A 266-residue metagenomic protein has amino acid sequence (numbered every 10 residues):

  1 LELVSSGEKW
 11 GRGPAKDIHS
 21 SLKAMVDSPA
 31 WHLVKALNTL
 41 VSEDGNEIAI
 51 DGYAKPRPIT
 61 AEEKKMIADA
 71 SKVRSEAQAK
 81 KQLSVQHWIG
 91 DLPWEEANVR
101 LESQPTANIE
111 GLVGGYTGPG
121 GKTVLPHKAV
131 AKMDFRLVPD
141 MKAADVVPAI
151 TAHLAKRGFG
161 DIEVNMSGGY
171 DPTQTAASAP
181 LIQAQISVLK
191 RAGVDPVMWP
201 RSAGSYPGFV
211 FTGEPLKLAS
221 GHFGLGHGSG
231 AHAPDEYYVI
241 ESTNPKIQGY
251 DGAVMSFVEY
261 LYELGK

Functional and structural regions predicted by a protein language model:
L1, S6-L112, M141-D161: Acidic-enriched catalytic cores of C-N bond-cleaving enzymes acting on peptides and small amides
V4-S6, W10-G13, L33, S103 (+2 more regions): Zn-dependent metallopeptidase/amidohydrolase metal-coordination segment
E8-W10, G114-T117, R136-D140, G169 (+2 more regions): Short, glycine-/Ser/Thr-/acidic-enriched flexible segments
E110, D134, V147, T151 (+4 more regions): Generic hydrophobic alpha-helical scaffold/packing signal
G114-A149: C-terminal catalytic subdomain
F135-V138, E163-S178, R201-A203, P207: A short beta-alpha structural unit
A149-I162, M166-Y170, G204, G226-S229: Active/binding-pocket-proximal capping segment
T173-R191: Short, low-order "capping/linker" segments at domain edges
